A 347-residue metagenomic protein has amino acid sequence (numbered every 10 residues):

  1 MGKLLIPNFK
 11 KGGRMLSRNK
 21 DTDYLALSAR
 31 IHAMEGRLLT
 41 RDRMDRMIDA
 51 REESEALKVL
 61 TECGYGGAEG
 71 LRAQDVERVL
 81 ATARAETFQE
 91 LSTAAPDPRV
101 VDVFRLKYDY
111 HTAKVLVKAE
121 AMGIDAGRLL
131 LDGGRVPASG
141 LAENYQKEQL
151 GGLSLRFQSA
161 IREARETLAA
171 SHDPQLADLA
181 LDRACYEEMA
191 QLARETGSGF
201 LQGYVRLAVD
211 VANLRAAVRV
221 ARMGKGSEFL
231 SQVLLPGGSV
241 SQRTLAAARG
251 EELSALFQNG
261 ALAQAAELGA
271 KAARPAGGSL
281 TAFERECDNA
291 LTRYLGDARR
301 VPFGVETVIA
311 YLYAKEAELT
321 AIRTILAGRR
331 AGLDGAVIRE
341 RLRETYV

Functional and structural regions predicted by a protein language model:
L5-V347: N-terminal domain-start signal
